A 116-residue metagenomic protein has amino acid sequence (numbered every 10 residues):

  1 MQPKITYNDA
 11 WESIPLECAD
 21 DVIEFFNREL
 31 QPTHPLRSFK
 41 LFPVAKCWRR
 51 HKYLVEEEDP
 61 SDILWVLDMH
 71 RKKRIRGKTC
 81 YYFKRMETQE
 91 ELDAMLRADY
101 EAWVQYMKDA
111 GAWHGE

Functional and structural regions predicted by a protein language model:
Q2-K40: Negatively charged, low-complexity tracts enriched in Asp/Glu with abundant Ser/Thr
Y7, P15, E56-E57, D68: Alpha-helix initiation/capping motif
R28-S61: Amphipathic, interaction-prone secondary-structure segments
I63-G115: Helix-rich interaction surfaces within compact, conserved domain-sized segments that mediate assembly or partner
